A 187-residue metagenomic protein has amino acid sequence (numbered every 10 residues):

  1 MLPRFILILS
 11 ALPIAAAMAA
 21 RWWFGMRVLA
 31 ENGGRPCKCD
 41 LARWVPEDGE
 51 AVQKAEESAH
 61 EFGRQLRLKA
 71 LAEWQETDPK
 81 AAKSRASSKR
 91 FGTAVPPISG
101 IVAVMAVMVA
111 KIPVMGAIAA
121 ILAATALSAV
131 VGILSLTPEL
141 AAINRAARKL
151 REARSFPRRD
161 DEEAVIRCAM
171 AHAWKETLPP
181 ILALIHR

Functional and structural regions predicted by a protein language model:
M1-A11, V109-A124: Hydrophobic alpha-helical transmembrane segments
L2-V95, I133-R187: Polar-ligand-bearing catalytic/cofactor-coordination segments of membrane-embedded or membrane-tethered inner-membrane
K89-K111, A119-A129: Alpha-helical transmembrane segments and their immediate juxtamembrane boundary regions in integral membrane proteins
V114-N144: Alpha-helical transmembrane segments and their immediate juxtamembrane interface regions
